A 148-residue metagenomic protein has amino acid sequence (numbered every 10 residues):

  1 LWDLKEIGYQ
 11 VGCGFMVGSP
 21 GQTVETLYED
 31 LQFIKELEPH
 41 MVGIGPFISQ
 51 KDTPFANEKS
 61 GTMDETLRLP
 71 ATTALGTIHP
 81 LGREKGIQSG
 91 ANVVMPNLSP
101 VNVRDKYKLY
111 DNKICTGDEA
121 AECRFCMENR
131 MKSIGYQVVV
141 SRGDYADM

Functional and structural regions predicted by a protein language model:
L1, T23, L27, T66: Aromatic/hydrophobic pocket-lining residues that form the small-molecule binding cavity in soluble enzyme cores
L1-M16: Radical SAM/AdoMet-radical enzyme domain recognition
W2, Y28-E38: Short amphipathic alpha-helices and their capping/turn segments at secondary-structure boundaries
G12-P20, Q50-A56: Active-site-proximal beta-alpha loop/turn segments in soluble metabolic enzymes
M16-L31, A74-P80: Active-site glycine- and acidic-residue-rich loops that bind and position anionic ligands or nucleotide-like cofactors
K35-M148: Auxiliary Fe-S-binding modules of radical SAM enzymes
